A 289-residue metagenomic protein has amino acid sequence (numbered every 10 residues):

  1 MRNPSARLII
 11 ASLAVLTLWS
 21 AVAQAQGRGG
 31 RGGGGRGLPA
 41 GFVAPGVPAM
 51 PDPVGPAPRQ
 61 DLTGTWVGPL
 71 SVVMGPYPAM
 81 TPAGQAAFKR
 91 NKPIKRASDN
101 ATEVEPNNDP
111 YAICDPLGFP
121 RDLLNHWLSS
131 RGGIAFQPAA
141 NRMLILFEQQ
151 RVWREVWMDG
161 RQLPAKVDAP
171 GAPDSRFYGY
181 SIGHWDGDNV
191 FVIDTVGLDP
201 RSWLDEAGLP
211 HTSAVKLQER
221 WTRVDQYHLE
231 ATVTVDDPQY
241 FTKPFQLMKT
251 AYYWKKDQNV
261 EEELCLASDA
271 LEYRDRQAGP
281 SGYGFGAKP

Functional and structural regions predicted by a protein language model:
M1-S12: Bacterial N-terminal signal peptides that target proteins for export
L13, T17-L18: Hydrophobic core
A21-P289: PEST-like low-complexity, intrinsically disordered acidic/proline/serine-rich tracts that flank trafficking/processing
